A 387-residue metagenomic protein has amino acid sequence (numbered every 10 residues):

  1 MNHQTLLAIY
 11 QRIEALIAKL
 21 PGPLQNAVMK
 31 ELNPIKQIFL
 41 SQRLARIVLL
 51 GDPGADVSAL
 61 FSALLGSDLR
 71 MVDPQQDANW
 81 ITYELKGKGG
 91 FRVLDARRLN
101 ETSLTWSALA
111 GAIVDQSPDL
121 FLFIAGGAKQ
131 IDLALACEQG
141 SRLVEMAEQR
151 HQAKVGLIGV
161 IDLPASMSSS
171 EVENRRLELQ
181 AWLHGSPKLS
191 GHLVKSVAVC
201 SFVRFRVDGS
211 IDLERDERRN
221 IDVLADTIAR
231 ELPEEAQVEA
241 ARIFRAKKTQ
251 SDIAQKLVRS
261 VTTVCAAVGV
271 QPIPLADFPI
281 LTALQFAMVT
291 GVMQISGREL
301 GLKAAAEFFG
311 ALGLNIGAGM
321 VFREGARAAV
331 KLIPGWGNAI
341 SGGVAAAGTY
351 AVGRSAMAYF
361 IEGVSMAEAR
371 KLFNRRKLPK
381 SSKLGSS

Functional and structural regions predicted by a protein language model:
M1-R97, T290, E299, R354 (+1 more regions): Conserved G1/Walker A P-loop phosphate-binding module
L16, S67, M146, W182 (+6 more regions): Conserved, well-folded catalytic cores of nucleic-acid-processing and energy-transducing macromolecular machines
A18-I38, R46-L49, R204-A267: C-terminal-of-GTPase-core extension/linker across diverse P-loop GTPases
L85-K88, S107-V194: Conserved C-terminal guanine-recognition region of P-loop GTPase G domains, centered on the G4
A96-L104: Short acidic, Gly/Ser-rich segments with clustered Asp/Glu that frequently serve as metal-coordination loops in enzyme
V155-G156, P164-V238: Canonical P-loop GTPase G-domain recognition
L257-I295, E299-Y350: Membrane-inserting effector segments that mediate pore formation, membrane fusion, or transient membrane insertion
G353-S387: Hydrophobic alpha-helical transmembrane segments of membrane transport and translocation systems, primarily multi-pass
